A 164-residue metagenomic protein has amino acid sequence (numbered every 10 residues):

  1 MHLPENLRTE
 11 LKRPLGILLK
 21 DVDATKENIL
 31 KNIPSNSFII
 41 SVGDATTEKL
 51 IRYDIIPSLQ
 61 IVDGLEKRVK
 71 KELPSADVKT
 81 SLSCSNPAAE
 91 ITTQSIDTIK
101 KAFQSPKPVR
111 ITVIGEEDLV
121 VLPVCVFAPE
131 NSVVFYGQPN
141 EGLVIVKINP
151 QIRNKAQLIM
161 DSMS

Functional and structural regions predicted by a protein language model:
M1-L82, N86-P87: N-terminal, charge-rich interaction modules
I40-E48, I114-V121, N140-E141: Gly/Ser/Thr-rich loops at beta-strand to alpha-helix junctions that form or flank small-molecule/cofactor-binding
T47-K49, R68, D97-T98, V124-V126: Feature captures the catalytic cores and cofactor-binding loops of soluble hydro-lyases/lyases that act on carboxylate
I51-L59, A76-D77, C125-E130, N149-R153 (+1 more regions): Short, solvent-exposed amphipathic alpha-helical segments in soluble enzyme and RNA/protein-processing domains
P57-G64, E130-P139: Short hydrophobic/aromatic-enriched beta-strand-loop microsegments
S81-V113, L119: Internal catalytic-core helix/loop-beta-alpha segment that presents or stabilizes conserved functional determinants
V109-V134: Hydrophobic/aromatic-rich, well-ordered segments within soluble, folded domains that form packed cores
Q138-I152, S164: Short, flexible loop segments at boundaries between secondary-structure elements
